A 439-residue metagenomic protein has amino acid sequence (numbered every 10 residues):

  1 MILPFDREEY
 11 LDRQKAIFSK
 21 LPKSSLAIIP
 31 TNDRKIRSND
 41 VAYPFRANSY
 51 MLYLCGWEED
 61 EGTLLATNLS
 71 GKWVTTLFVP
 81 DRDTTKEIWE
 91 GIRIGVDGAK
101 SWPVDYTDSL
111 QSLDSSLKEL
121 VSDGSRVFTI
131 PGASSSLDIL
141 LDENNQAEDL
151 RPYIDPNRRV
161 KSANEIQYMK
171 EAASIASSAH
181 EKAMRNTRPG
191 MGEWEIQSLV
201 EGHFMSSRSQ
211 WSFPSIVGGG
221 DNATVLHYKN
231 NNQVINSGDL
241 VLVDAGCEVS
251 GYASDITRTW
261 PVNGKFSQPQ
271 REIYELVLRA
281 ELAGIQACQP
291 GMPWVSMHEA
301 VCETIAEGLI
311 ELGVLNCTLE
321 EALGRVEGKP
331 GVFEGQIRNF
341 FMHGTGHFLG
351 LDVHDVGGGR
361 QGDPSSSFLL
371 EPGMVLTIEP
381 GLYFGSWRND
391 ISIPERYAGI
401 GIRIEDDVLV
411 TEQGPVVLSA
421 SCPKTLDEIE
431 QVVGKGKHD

Functional and structural regions predicted by a protein language model:
M1-D439: Active-site neighborhoods and metal-handling regions in enzymes and metal-associated proteins
